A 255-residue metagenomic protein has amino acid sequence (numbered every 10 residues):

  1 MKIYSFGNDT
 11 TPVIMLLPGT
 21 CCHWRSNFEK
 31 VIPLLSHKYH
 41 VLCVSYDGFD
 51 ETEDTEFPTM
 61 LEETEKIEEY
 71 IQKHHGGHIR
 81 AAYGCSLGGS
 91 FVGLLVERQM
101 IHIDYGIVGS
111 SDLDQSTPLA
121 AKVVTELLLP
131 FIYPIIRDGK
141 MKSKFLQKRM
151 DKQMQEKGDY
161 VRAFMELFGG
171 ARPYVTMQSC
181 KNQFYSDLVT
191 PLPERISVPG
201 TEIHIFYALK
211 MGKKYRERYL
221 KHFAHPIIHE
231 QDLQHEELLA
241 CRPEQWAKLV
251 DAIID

Functional and structural regions predicted by a protein language model:
Y4-E53: Conserved HGGG/HGGXW glycine-rich cap/lid loop of the alpha/beta-hydrolase fold
L42-A81: Active-site loop/oxyanion-hole signature of alpha/beta-hydrolase fold enzymes
A82-G84, G109: Short beta-strand immediately N-terminal to the catalytic nucleophile in serine-hydrolase-like folds
G84-V92: Gly/Ala-rich beta-loop-alpha elbow adjacent to hydrolase catalytic centers
E97, Y105-I136: Flexible "cap/lid" loop of the alpha/beta hydrolase fold
T117-P118, D138-I196: Conserved alpha/beta-hydrolase catalytic His-Asp/Glu region
Q178-K221, L238: Conserved serine/cysteine hydrolase catalytic core
L233-W246: Catalytic histidine-centered segment of alpha/beta-hydrolase-like enzymes
